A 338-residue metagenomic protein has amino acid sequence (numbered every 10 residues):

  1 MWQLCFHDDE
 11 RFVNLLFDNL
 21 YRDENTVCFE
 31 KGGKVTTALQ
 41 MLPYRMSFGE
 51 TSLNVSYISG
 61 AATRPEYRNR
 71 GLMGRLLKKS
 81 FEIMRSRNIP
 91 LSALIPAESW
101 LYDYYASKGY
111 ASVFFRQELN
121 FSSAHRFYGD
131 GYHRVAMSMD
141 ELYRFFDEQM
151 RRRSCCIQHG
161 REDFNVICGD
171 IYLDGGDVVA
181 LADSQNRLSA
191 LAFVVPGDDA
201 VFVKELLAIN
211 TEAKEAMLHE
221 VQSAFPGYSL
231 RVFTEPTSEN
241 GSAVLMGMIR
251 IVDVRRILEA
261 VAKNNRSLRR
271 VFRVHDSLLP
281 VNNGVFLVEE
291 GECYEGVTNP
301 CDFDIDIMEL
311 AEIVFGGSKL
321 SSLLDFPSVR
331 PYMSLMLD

Functional and structural regions predicted by a protein language model:
M1-P43, E50-Y57, S123-D163, G197-V201: Short amphipathic alpha-helix that is part of the acyltransferase structural core
E24-C28, A38, G60, G176-A180 (+2 more regions): Short hydrophobic/aromatic beta-strand element in the GNAT-like acyltransferase core that lines or flanks the acyl-donor
L53-P65, D199-N210: Conserved acetyl-CoA binding element of GNAT-fold acetyltransferases
G60-T63, N69-E82, S107, T211-S223: Conserved acetyl-CoA-binding loop-helix of GNAT-fold acetyltransferases
L77, M84-A97, F225-P236: Conserved GNAT acetyl-CoA-binding A-motif
A106-F127, K204-D338: Active-site/acyl-donor-binding loops of N-acyltransferases
S112-E215, H219-E220, E235-S238, E259-N264: Amide-forming acyltransferase catalytic core, primarily the GNAT-like/NAT-type and related acyltransferase folds
